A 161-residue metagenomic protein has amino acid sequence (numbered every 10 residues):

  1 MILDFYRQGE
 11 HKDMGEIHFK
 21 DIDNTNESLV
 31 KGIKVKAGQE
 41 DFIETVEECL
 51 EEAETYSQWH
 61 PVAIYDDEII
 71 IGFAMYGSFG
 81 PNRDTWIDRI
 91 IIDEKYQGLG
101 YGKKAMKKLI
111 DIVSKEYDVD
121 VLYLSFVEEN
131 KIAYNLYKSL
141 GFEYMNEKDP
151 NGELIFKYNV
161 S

Functional and structural regions predicted by a protein language model:
I2-D13: Short, Lys/Arg-enriched N-terminal segments with co-localized hydrophobic residues within the first ~10-30 amino acids
Y6, E16-D88, D93-K95, I112 (+1 more regions): Acetyl-CoA-dependent GNAT
I92, G98-I112, N135, S139: Conserved acetyl-CoA-binding loop-helix of GNAT-fold acetyltransferases
S114-S125: Conserved GNAT acetyl-CoA-binding A-motif
L124-Y134, P150-E153: Conserved beta-strand-loop-alpha-helix junction that forms the acyl-donor binding cleft
K138-E147: Conserved acetyl-CoA-binding loop of GNAT-fold acetyltransferases
I155-N159: Short C-terminal beta-strand
